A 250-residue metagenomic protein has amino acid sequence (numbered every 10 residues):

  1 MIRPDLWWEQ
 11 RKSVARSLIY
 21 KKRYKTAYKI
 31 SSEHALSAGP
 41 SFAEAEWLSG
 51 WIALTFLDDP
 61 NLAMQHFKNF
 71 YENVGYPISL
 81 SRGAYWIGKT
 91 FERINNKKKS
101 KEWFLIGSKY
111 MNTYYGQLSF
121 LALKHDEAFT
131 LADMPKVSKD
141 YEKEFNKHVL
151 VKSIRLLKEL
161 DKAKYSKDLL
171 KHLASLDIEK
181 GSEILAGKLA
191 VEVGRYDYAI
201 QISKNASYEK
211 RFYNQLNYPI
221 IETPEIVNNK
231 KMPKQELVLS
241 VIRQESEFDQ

Functional and structural regions predicted by a protein language model:
M1, N112-Q117, L121-T130: Long, contiguous interaction/recruitment modules in multidomain scaffold/adaptor proteins
I2-W8, K12-V14, L18-S49, D58-L62 (+8 more regions): Catalytic glycan-binding domains that act on GlcNAc-containing polysaccharides
I2-W8, P135-H148: TPR-adjacent "capping" and linker segments in tetratricopeptide-repeat scaffold/adaptor proteins
S13-K21, H148-Y165, L169: Alpha-helical segment of the N-proximal tetratricopeptide repeat
Y76, M111-N112: Short inter-helical turns and helix N-cap capping residues of alpha-solenoid HEAT/ARM repeat scaffolds
S100, F129-Y141, N214-Q215: Short coil/linker segments at helix-helix boundaries
Y141, L157, K171-L173, E179: N-terminal pre-domains immediately preceding structured catalytic cores
